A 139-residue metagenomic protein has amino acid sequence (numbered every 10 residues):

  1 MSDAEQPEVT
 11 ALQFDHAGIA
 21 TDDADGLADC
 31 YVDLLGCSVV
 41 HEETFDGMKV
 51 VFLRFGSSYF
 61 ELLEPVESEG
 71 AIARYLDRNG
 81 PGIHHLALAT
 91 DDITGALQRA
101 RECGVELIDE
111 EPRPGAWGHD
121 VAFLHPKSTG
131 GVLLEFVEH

Functional and structural regions predicted by a protein language model:
M1-G26, I83-T90: N-terminal beta-strand motif that seeds the catalytic metal site of vicinal oxygen chelate
S2-T10, V51-F52, L97-H139: Vicinal oxygen chelate
F14, Y31, L53, F60-L63 (+4 more regions): Short, structured motif recognition centered on aromatic/hydrophobic residues
D23-S38, E102: Amphipathic alpha-helical segments
S38-E43, E111-P114: Conserved catalytic-core motifs of GNAT/GCN5-like acyltransferases
E43-K49: Short glycine/proline-centered loop/turn elements that form peptide/ligand docking sites
D46, R54-G56, K127: Short strand-coil-strand connectors
L76-C103: Short, solvent-exposed interaction modules
